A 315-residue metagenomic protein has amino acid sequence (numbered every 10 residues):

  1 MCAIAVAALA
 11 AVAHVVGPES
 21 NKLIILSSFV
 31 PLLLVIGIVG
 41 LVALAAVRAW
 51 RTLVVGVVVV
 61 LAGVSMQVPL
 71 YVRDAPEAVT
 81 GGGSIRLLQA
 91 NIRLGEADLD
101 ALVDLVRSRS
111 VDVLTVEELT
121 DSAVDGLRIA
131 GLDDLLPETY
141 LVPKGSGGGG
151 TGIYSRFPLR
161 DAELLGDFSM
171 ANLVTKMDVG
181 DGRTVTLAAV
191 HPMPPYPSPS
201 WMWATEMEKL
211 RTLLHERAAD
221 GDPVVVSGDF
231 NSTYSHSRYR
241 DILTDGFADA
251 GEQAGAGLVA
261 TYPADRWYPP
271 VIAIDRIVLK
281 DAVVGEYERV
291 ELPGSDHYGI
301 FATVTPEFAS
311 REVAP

Functional and structural regions predicted by a protein language model:
M1-L44: Membrane-embedded alpha-helical segments of integral membrane proteins
K22-I24, W50-G56: Short, aromatic-rich membrane-interface segments at the entry and exit of alpha-helical transmembrane domains
V35-I36, M66, L213: Small-residue-rich segments of transmembrane alpha-helices in multi-pass membrane proteins, especially helix faces
A46, V54-S108: N-terminal signal-anchor transmembrane helix
L87, R93-R107, V116-P315: Soluble catalytic domains of enzymes that build or remodel membrane lipids, polysaccharides, and related
V111: Internal catalytic or translocation cores that form aromatic/hydrophobic pockets or channels for amphipathic metabolites
